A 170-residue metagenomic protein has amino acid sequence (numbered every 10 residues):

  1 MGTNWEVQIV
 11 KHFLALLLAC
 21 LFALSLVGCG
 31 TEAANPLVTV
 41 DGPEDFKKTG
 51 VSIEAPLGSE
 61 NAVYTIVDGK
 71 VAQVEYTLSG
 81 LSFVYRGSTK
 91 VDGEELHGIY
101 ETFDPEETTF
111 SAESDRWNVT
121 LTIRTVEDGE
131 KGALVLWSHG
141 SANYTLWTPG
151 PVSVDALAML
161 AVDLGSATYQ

Functional and structural regions predicted by a protein language model:
G2, L17, D41-G42: Intrinsic-disorder/low-complexity, polar/charged segments
G2-F13: Positively charged n-region of N-terminal signal peptides that target proteins for export
H12-C20: Sec-dependent N-terminal signal peptides
S25-G28: C-terminal motif of bacterial Sec signal peptides marking the signal peptidase cleavage site
G30-E32: Bacterial signal peptide processing site
A34-A133, S138-H139: Short, solvent-exposed recognition patches
S138-L146: Short helix/strand-capping connector loops at secondary-structure junctions
W147-Q170: Surface-exposed amphipathic alpha-helical segments
